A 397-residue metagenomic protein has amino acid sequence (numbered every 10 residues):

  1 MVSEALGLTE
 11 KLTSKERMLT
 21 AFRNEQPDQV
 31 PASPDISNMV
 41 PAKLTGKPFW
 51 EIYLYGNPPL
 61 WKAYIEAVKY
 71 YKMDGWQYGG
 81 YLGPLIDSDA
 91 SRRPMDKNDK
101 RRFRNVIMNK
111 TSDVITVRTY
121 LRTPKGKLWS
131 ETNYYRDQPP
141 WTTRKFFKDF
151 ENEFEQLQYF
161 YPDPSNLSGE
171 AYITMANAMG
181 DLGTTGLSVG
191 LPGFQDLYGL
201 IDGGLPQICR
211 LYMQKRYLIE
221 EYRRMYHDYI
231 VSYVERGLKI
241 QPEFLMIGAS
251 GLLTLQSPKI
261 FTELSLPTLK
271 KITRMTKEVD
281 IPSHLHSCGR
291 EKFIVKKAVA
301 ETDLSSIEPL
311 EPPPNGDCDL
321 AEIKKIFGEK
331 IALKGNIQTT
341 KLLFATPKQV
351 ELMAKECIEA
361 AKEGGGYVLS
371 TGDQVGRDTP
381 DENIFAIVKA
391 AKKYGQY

Functional and structural regions predicted by a protein language model:
M1-I52, N57, I115, R122 (+2 more regions): Active-site loop segments of alpha/beta catalytic cores
Q26, K69-W76, T111-I115, P124-K125 (+1 more regions): Short, solvent-exposed loop/edge-beta patches enriched in aromatic
T45-K97: Segments that shape or occlude catalytic/ligand-binding pockets
E66, A90-D96, V106, K297 (+2 more regions): Generic structural signal for isolated residues within well-ordered alpha-helices
Q77, G83-R104, R210, Y217-Y229: Generic detector of solvent-exposed, compositionally biased contiguous segments
D87-F160: A contiguous, low-structure linker/loop signature
